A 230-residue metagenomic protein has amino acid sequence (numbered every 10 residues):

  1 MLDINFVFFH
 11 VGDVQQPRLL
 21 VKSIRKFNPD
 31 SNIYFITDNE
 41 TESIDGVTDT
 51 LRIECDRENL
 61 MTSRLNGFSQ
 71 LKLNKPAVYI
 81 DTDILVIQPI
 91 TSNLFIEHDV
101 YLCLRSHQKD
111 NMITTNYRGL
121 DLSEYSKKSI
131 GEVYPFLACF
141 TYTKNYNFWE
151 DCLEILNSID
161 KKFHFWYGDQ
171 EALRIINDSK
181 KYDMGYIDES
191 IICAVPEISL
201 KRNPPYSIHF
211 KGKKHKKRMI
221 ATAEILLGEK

Functional and structural regions predicted by a protein language model:
M1-N59, K72-L73, N147, S179 (+1 more regions): N-terminal anchoring/stem segment of glycosyltransferases
Q15-R18, T62, N66, Y167-I175: A structural signal for well-ordered alpha-helical segments within the folded catalytic domains of diverse enzymes
Y34-I36, V78-D81, V86, Y101-C103 (+2 more regions): A structural signal for short, well-ordered beta-strand segments and their strand-loop junctions that often border
F35-S43, I84-I90, S190-C193, G212: Short, polar loop motifs at secondary-structure junctions
T41-S43, C55-M61, Q108-D110, I191-E197: A short acidic, often aromatic-flanked loop/helix-cap motif at beta-alpha or helix-coil junctions that lines enzyme
R52, M61-T115: GT-A fold catalytic core of metal-dependent nucleotide-sugar glycosyltransferases, centered on the diacidic
L94-I159: Conserved catalytic core of nucleotide-sugar-dependent glycosyltransferases
V133-M219: Catalytic core and acceptor-binding pocket of nucleotide-sugar-dependent glycosyltransferases
